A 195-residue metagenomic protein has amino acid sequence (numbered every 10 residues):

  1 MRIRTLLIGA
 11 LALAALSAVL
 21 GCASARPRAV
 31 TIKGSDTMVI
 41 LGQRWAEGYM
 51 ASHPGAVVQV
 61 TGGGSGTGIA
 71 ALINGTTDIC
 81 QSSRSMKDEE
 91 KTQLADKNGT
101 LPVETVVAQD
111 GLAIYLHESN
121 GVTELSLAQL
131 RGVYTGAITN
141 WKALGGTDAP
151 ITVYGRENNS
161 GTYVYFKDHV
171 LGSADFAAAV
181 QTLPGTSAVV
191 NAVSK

Functional and structural regions predicted by a protein language model:
M1-A10: Bacterial N-terminal signal peptides that target proteins for export
A18-G21: C-terminal motif of bacterial Sec signal peptides marking the signal peptidase cleavage site
R26-T135: N-terminal segment of the mature folded domain
T31-K33, R131-G161, F166: Short loop->beta-strand "edge-of-pocket" segments that line small-molecule binding or catalytic clefts across diverse
V57-G63, T105, V153, A177-G185: Short beta-strand-to-loop elements that line the ligand-binding cleft of bilobed periplasmic-binding protein-like
V103-V106, K142-G145, G172: Short secondary-structure boundary/capping segments
A113-I114, G145-I151, S173-D175: Flexible glycine/proline-enriched surface loops and loop-helix/loop-strand junctions
G155-K195: Ligand-binding pocket segment of bilobal, Venus flytrap-like solute-binding proteins
